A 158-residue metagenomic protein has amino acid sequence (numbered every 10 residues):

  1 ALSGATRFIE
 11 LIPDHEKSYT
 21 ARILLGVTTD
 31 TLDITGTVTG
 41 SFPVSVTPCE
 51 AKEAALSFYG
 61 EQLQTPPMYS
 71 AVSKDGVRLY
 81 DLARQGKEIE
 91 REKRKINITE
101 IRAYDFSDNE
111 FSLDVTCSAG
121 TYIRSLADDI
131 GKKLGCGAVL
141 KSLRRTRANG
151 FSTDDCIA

Functional and structural regions predicted by a protein language model:
A1-A158: Catalytic/RNA-binding core of pseudouridine synthases
